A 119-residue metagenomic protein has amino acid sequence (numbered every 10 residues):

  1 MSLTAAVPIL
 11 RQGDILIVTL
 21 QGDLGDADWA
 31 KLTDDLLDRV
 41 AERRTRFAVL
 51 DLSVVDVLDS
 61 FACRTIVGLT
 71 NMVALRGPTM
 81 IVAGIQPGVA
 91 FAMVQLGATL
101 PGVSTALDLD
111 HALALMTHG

Functional and structural regions predicted by a protein language model:
M1-S2, H118-G119: Intrinsically disordered or compositionally simple regulatory linkers and C-terminal tails in signal-transduction
A5-T33: STAS-typified acidic loop motif
P8-R11, D38-E42: Short, conserved, surface-exposed binding loops centered on an aromatic residue
I15, F47-V49, S104: Hydrophobic "anchor" residues on beta-strands that sit immediately upstream of conserved functional sites
L32-A41, G77, D110: Expand to "…catalyze enediolate/carbanion chemistry for C-C bond making/breaking, isomerization, decarboxylation
E42-R46, L50-T99: Amphipathic alpha-helical interaction surfaces in cytosolic regulatory modules
P101-A112: Short acidic-hydrophobic, aromatic-tinged amphipathic segments that line or gate anion-handling sites
